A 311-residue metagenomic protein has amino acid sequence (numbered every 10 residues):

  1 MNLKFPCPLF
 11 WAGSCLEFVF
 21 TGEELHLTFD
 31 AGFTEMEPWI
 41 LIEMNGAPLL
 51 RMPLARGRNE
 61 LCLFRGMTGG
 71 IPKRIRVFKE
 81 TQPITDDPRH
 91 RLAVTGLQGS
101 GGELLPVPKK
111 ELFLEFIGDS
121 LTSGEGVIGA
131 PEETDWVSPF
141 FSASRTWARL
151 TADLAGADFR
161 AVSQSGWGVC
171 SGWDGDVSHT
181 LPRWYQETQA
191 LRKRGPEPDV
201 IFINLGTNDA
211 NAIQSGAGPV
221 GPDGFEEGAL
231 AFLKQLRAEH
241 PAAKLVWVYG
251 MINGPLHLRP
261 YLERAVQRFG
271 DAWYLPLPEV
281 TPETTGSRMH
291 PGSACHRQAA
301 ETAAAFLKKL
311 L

Functional and structural regions predicted by a protein language model:
M1-I117, T122-F140, L311: N-terminal secretory targeting modules
W11-G13, V127, E132-D223, E227 (+3 more regions): Conserved SGNH/GDSL esterase-like catalytic core that processes O-acyl groups on lipids and polysaccharides
R58, W167-C170, V280-T285: A short acidic, often aromatic-flanked loop/helix-cap motif at beta-alpha or helix-coil junctions that lines enzyme
L105-V107, T188-E197, Q235-E239, L310: Surface-exposed acidic, glycine-flexible loop patches that form ligand/cofactor-binding and adhesion interfaces
F113-I117, T122, F159-S163, D199-N204 (+2 more regions): Structural recognition of the beta-strand scaffold that forms the well-ordered cores of secreted hydrolase catalytic
T122, G156, G206, K234-P241 (+3 more regions): Sec-exported extracytoplasmic/periplasmic mature domains
A229-K234, L262-E263: Generic structural signal for well-ordered alpha-helices, preferentially at hydrophobic/aromatic core positions
K244-S287, S293-L311: Extracellular serine-dependent O-acyl
